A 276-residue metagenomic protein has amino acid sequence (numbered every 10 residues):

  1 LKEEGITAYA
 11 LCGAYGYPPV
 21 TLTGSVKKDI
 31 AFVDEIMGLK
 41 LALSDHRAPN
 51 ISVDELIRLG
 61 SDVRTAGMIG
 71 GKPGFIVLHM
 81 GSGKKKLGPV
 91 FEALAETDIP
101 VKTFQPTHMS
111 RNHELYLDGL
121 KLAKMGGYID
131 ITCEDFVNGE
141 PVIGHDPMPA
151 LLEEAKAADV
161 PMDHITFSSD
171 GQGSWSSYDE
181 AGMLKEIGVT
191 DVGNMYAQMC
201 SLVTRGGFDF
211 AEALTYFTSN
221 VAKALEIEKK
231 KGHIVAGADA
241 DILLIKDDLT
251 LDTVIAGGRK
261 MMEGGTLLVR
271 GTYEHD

Functional and structural regions predicted by a protein language model:
K2, T23-K27, G144-A150, I227 (+1 more regions): Short low-complexity, flexible loop/linker segments enriched in glycine and/or proline with clustered acidic
K2, V26-D29, L94-E96, L184-E186: Short, hinge-like loop/turn segments at secondary-structure boundaries
K2-E55: Divalent-metal coordination cores built from histidine and acidic residues
R47-A48, E55, S61-S176, L184-K185: Active-site core of metal-dependent hydrolases
A157-L243: His/Asp/Glu-enriched, well-ordered alpha-helical/loop segment that forms or immediately abuts the divalent-metal
K223, H233-D276: C-terminal cap of metal-dependent C-N hydrolases
